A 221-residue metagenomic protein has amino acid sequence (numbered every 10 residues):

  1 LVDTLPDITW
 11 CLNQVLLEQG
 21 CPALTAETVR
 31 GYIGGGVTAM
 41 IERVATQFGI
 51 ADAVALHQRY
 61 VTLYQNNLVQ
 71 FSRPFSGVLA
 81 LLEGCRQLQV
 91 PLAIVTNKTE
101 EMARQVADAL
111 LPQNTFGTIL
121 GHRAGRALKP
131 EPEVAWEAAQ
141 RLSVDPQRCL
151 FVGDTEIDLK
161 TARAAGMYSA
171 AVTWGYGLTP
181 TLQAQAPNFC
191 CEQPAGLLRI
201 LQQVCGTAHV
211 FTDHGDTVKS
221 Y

Functional and structural regions predicted by a protein language model:
L1-G31, Q47: Active-site neighborhood of HAD-like aspartate-dependent phosphohydrolases
I8-T9, A26, V37-I41, A53 (+5 more regions): A general structural signal for well-ordered alpha-helical segments in protein cores
V15-L16, G36-I50, V106, A138-A139: Helix-loop "lid/cap" segments that line or gate small-molecule binding pockets
C21-P22, I50, P112, V144: Helix N-cap/coil-helix junction residues
R43-A80: Metal-dependent phosphoesterase signature
N66-I94, E100-Q105, P132: Short, acidic loop-to-helix structural element flanking the phosphoryl-transfer center in phosphate-processing enzymes
R86, T99-E100, R104-Y221: Asp-based, Mg2+/Mn2+-dependent phosphohydrolase catalytic module
